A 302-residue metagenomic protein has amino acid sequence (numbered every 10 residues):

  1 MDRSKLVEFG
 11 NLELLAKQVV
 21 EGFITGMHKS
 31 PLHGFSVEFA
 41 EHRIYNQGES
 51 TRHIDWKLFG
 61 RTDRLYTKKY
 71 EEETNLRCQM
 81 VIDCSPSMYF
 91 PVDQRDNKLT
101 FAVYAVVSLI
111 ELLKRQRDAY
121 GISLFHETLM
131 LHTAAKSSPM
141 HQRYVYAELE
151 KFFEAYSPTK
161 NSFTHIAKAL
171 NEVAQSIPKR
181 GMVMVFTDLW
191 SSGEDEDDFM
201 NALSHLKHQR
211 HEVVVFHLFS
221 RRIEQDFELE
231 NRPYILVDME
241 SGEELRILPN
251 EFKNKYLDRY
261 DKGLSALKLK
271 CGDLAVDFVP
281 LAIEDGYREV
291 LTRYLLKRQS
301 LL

Functional and structural regions predicted by a protein language model:
M1-P31, I44-E49, L58, T67-Y104 (+1 more regions): Exposed, interaction-prone extracellular/peripheral surfaces
L32-S36: A positional/architectural concept
E38-E41, R64, V107: Short alpha-helical segments and helix-capping/turn motifs at coil-helix boundaries
R52-T62: N-terminal low-complexity, intrinsically disordered segments
